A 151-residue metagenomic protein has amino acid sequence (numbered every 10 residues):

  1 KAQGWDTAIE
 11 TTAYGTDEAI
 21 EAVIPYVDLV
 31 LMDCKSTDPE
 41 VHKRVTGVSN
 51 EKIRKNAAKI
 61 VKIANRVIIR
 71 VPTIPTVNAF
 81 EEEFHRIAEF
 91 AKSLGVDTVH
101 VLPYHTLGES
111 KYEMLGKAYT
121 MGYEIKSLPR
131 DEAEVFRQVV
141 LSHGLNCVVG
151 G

Functional and structural regions predicted by a protein language model:
K1-G108, E113-M114: Conserved AdoMet/S-adenosylmethionine-binding subsite of the radical SAM
R86-E89, D97, E113-V139, L145: A structural motif corresponding to the C-terminal lobe/cap of the Radical SAM core domain
V148-G151: Acidic carboxylate-rich catalytic motifs and surrounding loops in phosphoryl-/glycosyl-chemistry enzymes
